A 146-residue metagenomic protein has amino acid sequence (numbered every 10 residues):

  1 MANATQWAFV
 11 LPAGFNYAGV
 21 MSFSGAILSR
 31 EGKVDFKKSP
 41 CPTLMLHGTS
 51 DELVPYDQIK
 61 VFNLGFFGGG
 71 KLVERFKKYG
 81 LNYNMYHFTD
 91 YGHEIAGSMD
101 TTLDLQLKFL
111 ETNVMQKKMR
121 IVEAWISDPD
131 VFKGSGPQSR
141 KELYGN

Functional and structural regions predicted by a protein language model:
M1-C41: Primarily recognizes the serine-hydrolase "nucleophile elbow" in alpha/beta-hydrolase and SGNH/GDSL folds
A4-Q6, I59, G69, V73: Short, highly selective alpha-helical patches that border small-molecule cofactor pockets in redox/cofactor-processing
V10-L11, V34-K38, Q58-F62, D100-T102: Short, glycine/charged-enriched secondary-structure capping and boundary segments
M21-S24, L46, F88-T89: Alpha/beta-hydrolase-fold catalytic nucleophile elbow
S22-R30, V34, K60, M119-K133: Hydrophobic transmembrane alpha-helix bundles
S29, S50-F66, H93: Acidic catalytic loop of the alpha/beta-hydrolase fold
S39, L44-H47, D51: Short beta-strand/loop motif that positions the catalytic acidic residue of the alpha/beta-hydrolase fold
F66, G70-N146: C-terminal catalytic histidine-bearing segment of alpha/beta-hydrolase fold enzymes
